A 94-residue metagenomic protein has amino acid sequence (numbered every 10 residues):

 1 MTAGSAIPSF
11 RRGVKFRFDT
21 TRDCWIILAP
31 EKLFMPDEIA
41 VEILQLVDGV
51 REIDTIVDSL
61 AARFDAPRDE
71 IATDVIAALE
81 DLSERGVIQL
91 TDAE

Functional and structural regions predicted by a protein language model:
M1-V41, Q45, T91-A93: Acidic, low-complexity/disordered tracts enriched in E/D and polar residues
K32-E94: Long, charge-rich, low-complexity alpha-helical segments
